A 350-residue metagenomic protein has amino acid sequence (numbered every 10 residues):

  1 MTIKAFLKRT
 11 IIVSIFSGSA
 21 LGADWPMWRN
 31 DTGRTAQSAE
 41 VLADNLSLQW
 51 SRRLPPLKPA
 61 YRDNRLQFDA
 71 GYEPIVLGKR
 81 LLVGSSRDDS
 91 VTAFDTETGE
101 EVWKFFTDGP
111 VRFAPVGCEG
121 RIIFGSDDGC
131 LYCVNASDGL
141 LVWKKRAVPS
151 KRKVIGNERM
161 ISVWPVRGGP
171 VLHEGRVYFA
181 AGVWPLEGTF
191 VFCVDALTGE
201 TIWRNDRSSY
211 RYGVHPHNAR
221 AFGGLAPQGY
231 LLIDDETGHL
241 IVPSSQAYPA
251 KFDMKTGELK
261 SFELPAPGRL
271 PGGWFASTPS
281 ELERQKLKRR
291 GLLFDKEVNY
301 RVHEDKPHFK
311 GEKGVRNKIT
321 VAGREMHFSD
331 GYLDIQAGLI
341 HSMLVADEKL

Functional and structural regions predicted by a protein language model:
K8-S19: Bacterial N-terminal signal peptides
A23-A60, K145-A147: Blade/loop signatures of beta-propeller domains
W25-R29, R65-V91, F105-Y132, R159-V191 (+4 more regions): Repeat-blade elements of multi-bladed beta-propeller folds
Q49, E100-W103, V142-W143, I202-W203 (+1 more regions): A structural motif specific to WD40 beta-propellers
S51-D63, K144-M160, W203-A226, L264-T278: Surface-exposed loop and turn segments in beta-propeller and other repeat-based domains that flank or scaffold
R121-K145, A196: Hydrophobic or amphipathic alpha-helical targeting/insertion segments
G139, T189-E200, P249-D253, G257: Beta-propeller blade signature
